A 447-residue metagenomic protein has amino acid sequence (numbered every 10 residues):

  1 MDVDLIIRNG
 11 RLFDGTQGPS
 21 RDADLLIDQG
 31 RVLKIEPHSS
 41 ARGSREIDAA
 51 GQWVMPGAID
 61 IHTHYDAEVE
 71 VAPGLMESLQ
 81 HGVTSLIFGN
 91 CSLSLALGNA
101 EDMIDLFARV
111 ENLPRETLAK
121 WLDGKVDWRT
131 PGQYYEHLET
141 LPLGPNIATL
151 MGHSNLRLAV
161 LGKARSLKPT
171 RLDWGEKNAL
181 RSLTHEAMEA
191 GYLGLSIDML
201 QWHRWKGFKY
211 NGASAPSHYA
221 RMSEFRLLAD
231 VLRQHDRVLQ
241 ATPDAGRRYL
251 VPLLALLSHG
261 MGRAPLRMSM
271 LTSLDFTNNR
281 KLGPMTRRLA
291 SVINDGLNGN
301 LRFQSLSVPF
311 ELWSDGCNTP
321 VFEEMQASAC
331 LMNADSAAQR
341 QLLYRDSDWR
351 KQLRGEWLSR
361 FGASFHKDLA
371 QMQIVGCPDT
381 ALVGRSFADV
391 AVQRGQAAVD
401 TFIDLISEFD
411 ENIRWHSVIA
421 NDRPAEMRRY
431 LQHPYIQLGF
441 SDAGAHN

Functional and structural regions predicted by a protein language model:
M1-R42: N-terminal metal-binding scaffold of metallo-dependent hydrolase/deaminase domains
V3-I7, S40-G89: Replace "His-x-His-based motif
G10, L25, G30, G51 (+7 more regions): Divalent metal-coordination and catalytic microenvironments
G57-T63, L86-F88, I147-M151, L195-I197 (+4 more regions): Hydrophobic faces of well-ordered beta-strands that scaffold small-molecule active sites in alpha/beta enzyme cores
V71-R181, H185-G194: Divalent-metal coordination cores built from histidine and acidic residues
A164-L172, T184-M188, Y192-Q326: Functional cores that coordinate and move charged inorganic groups
R288-A420: Hard-cation-handling environments
I419-N447: C-terminal substrate/ligand-recognition segments
